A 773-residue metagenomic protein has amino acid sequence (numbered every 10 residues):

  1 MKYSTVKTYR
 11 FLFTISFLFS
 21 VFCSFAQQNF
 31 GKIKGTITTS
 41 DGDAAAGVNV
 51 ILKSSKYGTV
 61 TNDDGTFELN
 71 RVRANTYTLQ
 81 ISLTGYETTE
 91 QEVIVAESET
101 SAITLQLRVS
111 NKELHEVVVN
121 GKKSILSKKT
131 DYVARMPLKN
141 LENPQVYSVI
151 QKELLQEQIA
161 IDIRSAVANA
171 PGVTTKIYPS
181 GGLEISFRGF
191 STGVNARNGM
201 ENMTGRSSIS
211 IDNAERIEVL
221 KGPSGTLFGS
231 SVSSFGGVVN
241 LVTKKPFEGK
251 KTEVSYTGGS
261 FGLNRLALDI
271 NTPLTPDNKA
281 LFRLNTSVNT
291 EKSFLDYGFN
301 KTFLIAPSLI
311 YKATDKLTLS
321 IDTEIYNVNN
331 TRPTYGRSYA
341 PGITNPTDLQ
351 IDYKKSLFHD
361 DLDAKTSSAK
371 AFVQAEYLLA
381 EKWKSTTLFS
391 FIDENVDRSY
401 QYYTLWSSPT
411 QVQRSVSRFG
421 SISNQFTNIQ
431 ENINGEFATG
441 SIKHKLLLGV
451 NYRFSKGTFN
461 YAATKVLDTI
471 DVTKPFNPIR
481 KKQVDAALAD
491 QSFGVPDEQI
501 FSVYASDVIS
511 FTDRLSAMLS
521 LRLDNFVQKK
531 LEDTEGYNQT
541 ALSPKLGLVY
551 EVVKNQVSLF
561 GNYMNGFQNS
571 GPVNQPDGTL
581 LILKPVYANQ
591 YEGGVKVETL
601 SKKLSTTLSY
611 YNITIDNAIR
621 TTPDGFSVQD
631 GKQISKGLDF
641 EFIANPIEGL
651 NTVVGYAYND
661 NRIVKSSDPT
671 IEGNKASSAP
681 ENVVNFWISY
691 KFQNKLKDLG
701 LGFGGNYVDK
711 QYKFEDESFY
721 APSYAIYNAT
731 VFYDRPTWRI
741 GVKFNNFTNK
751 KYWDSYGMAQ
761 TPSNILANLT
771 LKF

Functional and structural regions predicted by a protein language model:
T38-S40, N49-K53, S82-Y86, A96 (+1 more regions): Short, acidic, small-residue-rich periplasmic hinge/interaction motif at the N-terminus of Gram-negative outer-membrane
S127, V149-K152, A166, T175 (+2 more regions): Periplasmic plug
N213-A214, L227-I305, A313-L317, A369 (+1 more regions): Outer-membrane beta-barrel translocator/receptor signature
N289, S293, A306-K312, K316-L378 (+4 more regions): Acidic/polar loop-and-plug regions of large Gram-negative outer-membrane beta-barrel proteins
T314, N424, K443-L447, N451-S455 (+4 more regions): Structural signature of Gram-negative outer-membrane beta-barrels, strongest in the C-terminal barrel of TonB-dependent
F372-E394, V416-L531: Face-selective signature of the C-terminal outer-membrane beta-barrel domain
E376-S390, V396-Y400, L559, P585-E648 (+1 more regions): Membrane-embedded beta-barrel scaffold of Gram-negative outer-membrane proteins
D513-R514, N612, D630-E715, T748 (+1 more regions): Gram-negative outer-membrane beta-barrel transporters
